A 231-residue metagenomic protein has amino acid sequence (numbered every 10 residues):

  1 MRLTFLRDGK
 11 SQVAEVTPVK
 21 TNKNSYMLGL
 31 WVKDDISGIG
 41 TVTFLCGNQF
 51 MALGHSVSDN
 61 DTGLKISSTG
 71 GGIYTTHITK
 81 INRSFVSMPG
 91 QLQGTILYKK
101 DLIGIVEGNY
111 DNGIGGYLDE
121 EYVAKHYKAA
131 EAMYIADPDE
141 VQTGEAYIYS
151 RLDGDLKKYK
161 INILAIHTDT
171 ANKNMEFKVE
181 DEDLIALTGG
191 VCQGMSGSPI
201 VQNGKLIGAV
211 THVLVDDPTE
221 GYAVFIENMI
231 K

Functional and structural regions predicted by a protein language model:
M1-K10, D217-T219, V224-N228: PDZ domains, with a preference for the canonical peptide-binding region formed by the helix
M1-L28: PDZ-domain C-terminal substructure recognizer with occasional recognition of PDZ-binding tails
R2-L6, G144-L152, I200: Short conserved beta-strand and strand-loop elements enriched in small hydrophobics with frequent Asp/Gly
K10-S11, V32-G38, D153-K160: Short coil-to-beta-strand transition motifs
S25-L30, A171-F177: Short, solvent-exposed secondary-structure boundary/capping segments
L30-D34, H55, R151-L152, K178-D183 (+1 more regions): A structural micro-motif recognizing beta-strand termini and the immediately following turn/loop segments
T43, N48-N174, H212-P218: Charged, low-complexity helical/coil segments in non-catalytic cytosolic or luminal regions
T188-A209: Catalytic nucleophile loop of clan PA
